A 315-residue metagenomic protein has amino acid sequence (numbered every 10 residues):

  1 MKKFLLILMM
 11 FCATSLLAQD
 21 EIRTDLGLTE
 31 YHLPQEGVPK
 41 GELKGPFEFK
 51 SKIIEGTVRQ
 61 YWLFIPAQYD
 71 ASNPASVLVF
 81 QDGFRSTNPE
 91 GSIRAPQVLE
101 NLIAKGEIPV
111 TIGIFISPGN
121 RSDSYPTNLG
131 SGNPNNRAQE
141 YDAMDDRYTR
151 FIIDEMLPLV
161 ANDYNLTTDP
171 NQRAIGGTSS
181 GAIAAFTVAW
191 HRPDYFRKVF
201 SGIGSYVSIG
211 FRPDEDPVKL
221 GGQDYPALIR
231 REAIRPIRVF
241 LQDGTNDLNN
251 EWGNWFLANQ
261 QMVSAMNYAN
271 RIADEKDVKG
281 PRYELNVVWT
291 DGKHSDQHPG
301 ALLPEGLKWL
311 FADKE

Functional and structural regions predicted by a protein language model:
F4-A13: Sec-dependent N-terminal signal peptides
T14-A18: Sec/Tat signal peptide C-region and signal peptidase I cleavage site
Q19-E315: Non-catalytic cap/lid and distal C-terminal segments of serine-dependent acyl enzymes
